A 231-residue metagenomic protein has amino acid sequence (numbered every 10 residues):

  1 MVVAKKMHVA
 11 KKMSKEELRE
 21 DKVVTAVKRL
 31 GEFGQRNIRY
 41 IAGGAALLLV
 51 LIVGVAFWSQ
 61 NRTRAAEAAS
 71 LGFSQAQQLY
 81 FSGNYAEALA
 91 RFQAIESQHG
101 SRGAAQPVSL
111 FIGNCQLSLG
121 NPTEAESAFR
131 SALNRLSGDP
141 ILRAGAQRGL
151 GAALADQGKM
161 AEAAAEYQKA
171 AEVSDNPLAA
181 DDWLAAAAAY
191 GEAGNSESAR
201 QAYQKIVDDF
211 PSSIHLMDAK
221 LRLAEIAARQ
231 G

Functional and structural regions predicted by a protein language model:
V2-G44: N-terminal positive-inside, membrane-proximal cytosolic segments immediately preceding the first
Y85-A86, P122, M160, S196: TPR-repeat structural position
E96-A105, N134-R143, A171-A179, V207-D218: Short solvent-exposed coil/turn linkers within tandem alpha-helical repeat scaffolds
